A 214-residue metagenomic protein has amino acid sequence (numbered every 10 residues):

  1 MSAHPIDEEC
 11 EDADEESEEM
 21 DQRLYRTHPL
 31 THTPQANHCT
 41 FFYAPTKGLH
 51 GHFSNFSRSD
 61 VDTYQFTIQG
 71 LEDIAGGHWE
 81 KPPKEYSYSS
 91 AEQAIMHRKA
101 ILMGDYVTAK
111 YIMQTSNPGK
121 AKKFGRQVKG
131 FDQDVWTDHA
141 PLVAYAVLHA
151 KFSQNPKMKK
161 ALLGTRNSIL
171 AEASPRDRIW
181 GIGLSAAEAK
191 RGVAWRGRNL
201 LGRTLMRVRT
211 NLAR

Functional and structural regions predicted by a protein language model:
S2-R214: Charged, low-complexity intrinsically disordered segments
